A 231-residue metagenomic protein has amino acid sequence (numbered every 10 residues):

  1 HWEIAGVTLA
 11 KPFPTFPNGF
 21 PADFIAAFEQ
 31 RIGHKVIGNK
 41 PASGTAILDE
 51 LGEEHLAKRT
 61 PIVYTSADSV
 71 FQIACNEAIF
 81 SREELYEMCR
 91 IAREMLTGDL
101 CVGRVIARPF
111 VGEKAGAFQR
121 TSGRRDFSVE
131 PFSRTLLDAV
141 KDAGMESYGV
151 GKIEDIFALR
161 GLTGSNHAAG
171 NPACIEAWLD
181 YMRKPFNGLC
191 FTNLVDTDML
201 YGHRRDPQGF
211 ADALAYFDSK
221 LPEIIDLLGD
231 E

Functional and structural regions predicted by a protein language model:
H1-N76, F80-E84, R108, G116: Active-site nucleophile/metal-coordination loop of metallo-enzymes that catalyze phosphate/sulfate and related
L51-E53, C89-L96, T135-D142, C174-F186 (+1 more regions): Short amphipathic alpha-helices and their capping/turn segments at secondary-structure boundaries
R59-I62, G103-V105, W178-D198: Active-site regions of oxyanion-processing enzymes, predominantly non-cytosolic
N76, E83-G151: Extended, H/D-rich, highly charged conserved domains that either
T121-F127, G161-P172, H203-A211: Glycine-rich tight-turn/loop motif centered on a GG-T
S147-L159, P185-L200: A glycine-rich, aromatic-flanked flexible loop/lid motif
G149-W178: Functional beta-strand-loop-alpha-helix junction segments that form "active/interaction loops" within catalytic
E176-L179, D198-E231: A long, amphipathic alpha-helix that forms part of the scaffold/cap immediately adjacent to metal-dependent active
